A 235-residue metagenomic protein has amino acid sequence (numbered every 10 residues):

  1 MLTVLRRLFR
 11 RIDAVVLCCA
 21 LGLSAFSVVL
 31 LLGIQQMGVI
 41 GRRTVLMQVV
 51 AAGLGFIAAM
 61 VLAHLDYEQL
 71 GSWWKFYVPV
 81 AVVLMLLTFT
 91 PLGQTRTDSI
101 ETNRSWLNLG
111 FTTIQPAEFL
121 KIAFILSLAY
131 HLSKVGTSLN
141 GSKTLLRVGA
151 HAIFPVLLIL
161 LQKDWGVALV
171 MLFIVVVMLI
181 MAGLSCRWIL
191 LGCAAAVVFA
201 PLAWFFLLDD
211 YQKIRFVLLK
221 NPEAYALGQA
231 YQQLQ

Functional and structural regions predicted by a protein language model:
M1-L23, V29-K163, A226, Q233: Membrane-helix boundary/helix-loop-helix interface segments in multi-pass membrane proteins
V28, L87, A200-W204: Hydrophobic alpha-helical membrane-insertion segments, chiefly the h-region of N-terminal signal peptides
V45, A52, G136, I189 (+2 more regions): Short, surface-exposed, polar/charged, turn-prone segments marking secondary-structure boundaries
I57, K75-F76, V80-A81, K143-L160 (+2 more regions): Hydrophobic alpha-helical segments of polytopic membrane proteins
T97-W106, G110, L190-Q235: Hydrophobic, glycine- and aromatic-enriched re-entrant/interface helices and adjoining loop segments
S127, H131, V175, R215-L218 (+1 more regions): Alpha-helical scaffold segments in soluble metabolic enzymes
